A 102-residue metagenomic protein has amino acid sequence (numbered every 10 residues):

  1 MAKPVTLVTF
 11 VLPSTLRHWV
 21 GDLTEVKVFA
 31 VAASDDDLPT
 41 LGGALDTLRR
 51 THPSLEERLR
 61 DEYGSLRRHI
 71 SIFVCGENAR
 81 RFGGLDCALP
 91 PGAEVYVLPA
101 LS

Functional and structural regions predicted by a protein language model:
M1-S102: Ubiquitin-like/PB1-type beta-grasp interaction modules and other compact soluble beta-rich domains
